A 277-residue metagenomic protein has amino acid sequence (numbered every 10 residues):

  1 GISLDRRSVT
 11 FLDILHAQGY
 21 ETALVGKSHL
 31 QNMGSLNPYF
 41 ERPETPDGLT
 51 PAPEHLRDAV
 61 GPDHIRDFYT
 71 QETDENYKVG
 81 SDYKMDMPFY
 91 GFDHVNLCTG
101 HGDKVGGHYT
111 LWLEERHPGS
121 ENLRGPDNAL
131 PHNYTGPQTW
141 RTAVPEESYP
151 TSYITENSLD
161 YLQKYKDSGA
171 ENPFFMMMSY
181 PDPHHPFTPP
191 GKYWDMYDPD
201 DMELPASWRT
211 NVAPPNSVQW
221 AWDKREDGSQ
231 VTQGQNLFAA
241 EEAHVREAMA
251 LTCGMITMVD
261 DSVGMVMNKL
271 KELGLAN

Functional and structural regions predicted by a protein language model:
G1-N277: Formylglycine-dependent sulfatase
